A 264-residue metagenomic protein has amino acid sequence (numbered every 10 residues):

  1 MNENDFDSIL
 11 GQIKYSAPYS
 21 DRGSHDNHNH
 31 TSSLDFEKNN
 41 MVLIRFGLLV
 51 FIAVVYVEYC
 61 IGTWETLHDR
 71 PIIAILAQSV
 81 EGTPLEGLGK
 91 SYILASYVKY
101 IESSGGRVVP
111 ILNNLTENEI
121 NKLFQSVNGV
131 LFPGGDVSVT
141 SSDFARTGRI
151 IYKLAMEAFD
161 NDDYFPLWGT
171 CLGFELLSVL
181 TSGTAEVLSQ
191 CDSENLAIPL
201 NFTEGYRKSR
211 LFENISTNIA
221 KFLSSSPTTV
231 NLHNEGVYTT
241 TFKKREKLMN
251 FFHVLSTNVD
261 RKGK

Functional and structural regions predicted by a protein language model:
N2-G23, N29-K264: N-terminal beta1-alpha1 cap of cysteine-dependent amidohydrolase-like domains
